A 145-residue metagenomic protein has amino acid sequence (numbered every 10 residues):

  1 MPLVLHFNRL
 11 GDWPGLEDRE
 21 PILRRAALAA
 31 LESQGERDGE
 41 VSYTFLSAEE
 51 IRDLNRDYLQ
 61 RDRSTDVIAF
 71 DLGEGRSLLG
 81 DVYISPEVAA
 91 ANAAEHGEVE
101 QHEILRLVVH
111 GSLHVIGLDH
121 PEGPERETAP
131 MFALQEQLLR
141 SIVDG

Functional and structural regions predicted by a protein language model:
M1-I104, S112-G145: An acidic/histidine-cluster motif and surrounding catalytic segment that typifies divalent-metal-assisted enzyme active
